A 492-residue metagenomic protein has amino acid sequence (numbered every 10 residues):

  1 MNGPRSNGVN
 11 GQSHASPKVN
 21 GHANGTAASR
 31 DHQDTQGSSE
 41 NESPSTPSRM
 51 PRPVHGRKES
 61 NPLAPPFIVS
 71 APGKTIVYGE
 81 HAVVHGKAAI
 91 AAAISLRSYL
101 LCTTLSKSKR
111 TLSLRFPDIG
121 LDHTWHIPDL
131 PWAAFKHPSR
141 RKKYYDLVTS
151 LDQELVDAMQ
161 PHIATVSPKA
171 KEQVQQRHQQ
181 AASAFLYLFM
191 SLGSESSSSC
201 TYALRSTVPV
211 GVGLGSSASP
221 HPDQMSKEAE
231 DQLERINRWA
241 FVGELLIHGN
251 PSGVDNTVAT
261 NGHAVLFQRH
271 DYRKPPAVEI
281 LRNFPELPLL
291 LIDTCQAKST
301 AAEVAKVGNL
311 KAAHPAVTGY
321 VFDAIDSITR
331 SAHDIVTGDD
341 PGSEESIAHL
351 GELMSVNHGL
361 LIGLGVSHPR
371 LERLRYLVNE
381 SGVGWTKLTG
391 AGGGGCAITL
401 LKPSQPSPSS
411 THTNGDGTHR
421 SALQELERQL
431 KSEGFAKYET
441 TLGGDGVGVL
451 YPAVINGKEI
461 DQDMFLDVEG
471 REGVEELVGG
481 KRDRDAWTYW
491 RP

Functional and structural regions predicted by a protein language model:
M1-K74, Y78, V83, A88-I94 (+7 more regions): C-terminal nucleotide
S199-T201: Residues at or immediately flanking beta-strands
S217, G390: Short, conserved phosphate/pyrophosphate- and ester-handling motifs at nucleotide-, phospho-/glycolipid
S219-E230: Patatin-like phospholipase
G392-G394: Glycine-rich nucleotide-binding loop
